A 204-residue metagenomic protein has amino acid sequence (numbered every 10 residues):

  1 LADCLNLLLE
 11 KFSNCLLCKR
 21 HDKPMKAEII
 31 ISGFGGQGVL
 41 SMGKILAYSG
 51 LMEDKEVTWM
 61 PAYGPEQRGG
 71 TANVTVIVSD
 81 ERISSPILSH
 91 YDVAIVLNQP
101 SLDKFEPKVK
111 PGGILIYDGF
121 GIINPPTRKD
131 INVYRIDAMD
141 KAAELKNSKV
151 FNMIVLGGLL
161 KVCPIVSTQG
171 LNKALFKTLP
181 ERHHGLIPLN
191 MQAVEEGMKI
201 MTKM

Functional and structural regions predicted by a protein language model:
L1-L8: Extreme N-terminal basic, low-complexity initiation segments that serve as generic localization/processing leaders
C4, C15-C18: Cysteine-centered motifs
L8, K19-D22: Extracellular/secretory pathway and lumenal proteins
L8-L9, S148: Secretory targeting signatures
K23-M204: Active-site cofactor/cluster-binding pocket
